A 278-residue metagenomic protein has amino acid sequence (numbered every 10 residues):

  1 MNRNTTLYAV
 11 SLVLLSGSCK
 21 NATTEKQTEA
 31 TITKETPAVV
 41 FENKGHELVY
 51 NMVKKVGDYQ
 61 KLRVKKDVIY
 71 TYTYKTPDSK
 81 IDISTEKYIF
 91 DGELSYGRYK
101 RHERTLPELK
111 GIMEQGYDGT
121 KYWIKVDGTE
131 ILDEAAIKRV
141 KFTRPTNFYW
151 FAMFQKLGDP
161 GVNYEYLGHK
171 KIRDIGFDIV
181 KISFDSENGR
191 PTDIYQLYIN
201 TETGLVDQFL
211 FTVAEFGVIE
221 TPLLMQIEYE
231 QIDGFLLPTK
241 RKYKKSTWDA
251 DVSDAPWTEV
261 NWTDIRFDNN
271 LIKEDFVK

Functional and structural regions predicted by a protein language model:
M1-L7: Bacterial N-terminal signal peptides that target proteins for export
V10-L12: Hydrophobic helical h-region of N-terminal Sec-dependent signal peptides in bacterial secretory/periplasmic proteins
L15-S18: C-terminal motif of bacterial Sec signal peptides marking the signal peptidase cleavage site
T23-T36: Short, low-complexity, disordered segments immediately C-terminal to signal peptides in bacterial exported proteins
T33-K34, V39-F41, H46-I131: N-terminal mature ectodomain segment of secretory-pathway/periplasmic proteins
F41-G45, K121-D193, A214-G217, L271 (+1 more regions): Flexible, processing/modification-adjacent segments and terminal tails in exported/periplasmic/extracellular proteins
K55, N163-G168, L223-Q226: Short structured motifs
I175-V277: Gly/Pro-enriched, hydrophobic low-complexity segments that function as extracytoplasmic propeptides/linkers
